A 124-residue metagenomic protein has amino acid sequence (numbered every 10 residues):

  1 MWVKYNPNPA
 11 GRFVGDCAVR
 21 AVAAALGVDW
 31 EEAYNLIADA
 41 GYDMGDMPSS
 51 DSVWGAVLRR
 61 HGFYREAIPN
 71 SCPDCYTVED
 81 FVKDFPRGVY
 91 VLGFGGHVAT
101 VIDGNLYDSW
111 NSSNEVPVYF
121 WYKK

Functional and structural regions predicted by a protein language model:
M1-M47, D51-Y64: Active-site nucleophile-adjacent alpha helix/oxyanion-hole segment immediately C-terminal to the catalytic cysteine
K4, K83, K123-K124: Context-gated lysine
G41-G96, I102-N111: Conserved active-site-adjacent core of cysteine acyl-enzyme catalytic domains
D108-K124: Noncatalytic regulatory segments and standalone regulatory/sensor domains
